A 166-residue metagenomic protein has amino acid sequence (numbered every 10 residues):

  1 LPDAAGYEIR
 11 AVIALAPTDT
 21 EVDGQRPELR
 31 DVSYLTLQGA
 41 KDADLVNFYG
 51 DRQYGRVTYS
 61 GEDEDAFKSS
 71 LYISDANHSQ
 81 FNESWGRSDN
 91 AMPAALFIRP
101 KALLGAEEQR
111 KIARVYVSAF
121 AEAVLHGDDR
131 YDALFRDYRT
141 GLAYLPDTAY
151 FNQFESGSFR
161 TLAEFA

Functional and structural regions predicted by a protein language model:
L1-E28: Primarily recognizes the serine-hydrolase "nucleophile elbow" in alpha/beta-hydrolase and SGNH/GDSL folds
L29-E107: Active-site-adjacent alpha-helix of alpha/beta-hydrolase-fold enzymes
D75-H78, S84-A166: Alpha/beta-hydrolase-fold serine-hydrolase catalytic core, especially in secreted/extracellular enzymes
